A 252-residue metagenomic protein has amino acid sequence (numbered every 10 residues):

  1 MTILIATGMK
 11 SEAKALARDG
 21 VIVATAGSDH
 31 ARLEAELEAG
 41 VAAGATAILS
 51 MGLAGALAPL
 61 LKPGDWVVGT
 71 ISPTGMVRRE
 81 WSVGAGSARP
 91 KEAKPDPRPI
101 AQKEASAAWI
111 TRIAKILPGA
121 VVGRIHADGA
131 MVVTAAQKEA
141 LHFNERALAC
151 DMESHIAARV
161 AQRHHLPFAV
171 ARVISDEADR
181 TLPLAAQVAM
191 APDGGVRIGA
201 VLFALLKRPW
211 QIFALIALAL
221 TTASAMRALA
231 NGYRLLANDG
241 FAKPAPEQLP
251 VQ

Functional and structural regions predicted by a protein language model:
T2-L4, G8-V83, A101-Q252: Glycine-rich phosphate- or other oxyanion-binding loops that anchor nucleotides, phosphorylated ligands
K91-E92, Q102: Charged/polar low-complexity intrinsically disordered segments
